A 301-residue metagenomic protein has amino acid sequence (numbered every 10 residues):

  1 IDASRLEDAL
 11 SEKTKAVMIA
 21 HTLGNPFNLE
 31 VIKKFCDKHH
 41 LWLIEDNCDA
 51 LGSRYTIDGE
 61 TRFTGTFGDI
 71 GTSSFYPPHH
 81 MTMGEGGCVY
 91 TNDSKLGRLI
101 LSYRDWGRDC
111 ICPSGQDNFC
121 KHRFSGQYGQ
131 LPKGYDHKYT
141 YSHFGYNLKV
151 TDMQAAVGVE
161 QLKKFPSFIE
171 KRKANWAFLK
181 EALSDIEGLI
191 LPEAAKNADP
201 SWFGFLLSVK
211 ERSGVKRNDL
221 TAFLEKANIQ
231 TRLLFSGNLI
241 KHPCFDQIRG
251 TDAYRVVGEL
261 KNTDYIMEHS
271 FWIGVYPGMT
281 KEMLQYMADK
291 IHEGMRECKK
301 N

Functional and structural regions predicted by a protein language model:
I1-R5, A16-I32, L41-S74, H80: Conserved PLP phosphate-binding loop immediately N-terminal to the Schiff-base lysine helix in PLP-dependent enzymes
D2-S4, D8, A16-A20, P26-V31 (+3 more regions): PLP-dependent aminotransferase class I/II
S11, T64-G65, M81, N147: Alpha-helix termination/capping residues and helix-transition junctions
N25, L51-S53, T66-T72, E85-V89 (+4 more regions): Gly/Ser/Thr-rich helix-start
G52, T72, T82-M83, C88 (+3 more regions): Hydrophobic side chains within alpha-helical segments
T66-I111, D152: Active-site PLP attachment segment
